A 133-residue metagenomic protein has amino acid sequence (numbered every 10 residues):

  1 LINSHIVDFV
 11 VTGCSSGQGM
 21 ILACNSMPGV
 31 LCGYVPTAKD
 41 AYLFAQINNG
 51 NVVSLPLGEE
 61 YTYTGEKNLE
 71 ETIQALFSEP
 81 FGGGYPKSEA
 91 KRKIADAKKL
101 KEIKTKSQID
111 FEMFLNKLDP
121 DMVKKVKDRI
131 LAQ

Functional and structural regions predicted by a protein language model:
L1-V7: N-terminal small/polar loop signature for handling phosphorylated ligands or for N-terminal nucleophile
V7-G13, C32: A short, small-residue-rich loop immediately preceding and capping a beta-strand
C14, P36-T37, P56-L57: Short secondary-structure boundary segments
C14-G19, E60-Y61: Gly/Ser/Thr-rich loops at beta-strand to alpha-helix junctions that form or flank small-molecule/cofactor-binding
G19-C32, P36-D40: Short Gly/Thr/Asp-enriched flexible loops that form oxyanion-binding sites at enzyme active sites
Y42-Q133: C-terminal binding/interaction regions
